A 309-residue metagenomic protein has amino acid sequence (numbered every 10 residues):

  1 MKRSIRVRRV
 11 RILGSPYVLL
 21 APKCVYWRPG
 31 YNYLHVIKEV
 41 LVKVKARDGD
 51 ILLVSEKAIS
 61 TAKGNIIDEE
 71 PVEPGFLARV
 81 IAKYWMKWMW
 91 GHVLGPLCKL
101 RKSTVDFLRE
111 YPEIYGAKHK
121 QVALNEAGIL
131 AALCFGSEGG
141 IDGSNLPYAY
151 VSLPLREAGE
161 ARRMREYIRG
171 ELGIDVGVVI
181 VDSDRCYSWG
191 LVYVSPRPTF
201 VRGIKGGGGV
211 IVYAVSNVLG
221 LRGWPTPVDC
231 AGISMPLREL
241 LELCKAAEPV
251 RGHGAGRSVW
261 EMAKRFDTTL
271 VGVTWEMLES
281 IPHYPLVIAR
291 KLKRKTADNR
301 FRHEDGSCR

Functional and structural regions predicted by a protein language model:
M1-R309: N-terminal and secondary-structure boundary signal
